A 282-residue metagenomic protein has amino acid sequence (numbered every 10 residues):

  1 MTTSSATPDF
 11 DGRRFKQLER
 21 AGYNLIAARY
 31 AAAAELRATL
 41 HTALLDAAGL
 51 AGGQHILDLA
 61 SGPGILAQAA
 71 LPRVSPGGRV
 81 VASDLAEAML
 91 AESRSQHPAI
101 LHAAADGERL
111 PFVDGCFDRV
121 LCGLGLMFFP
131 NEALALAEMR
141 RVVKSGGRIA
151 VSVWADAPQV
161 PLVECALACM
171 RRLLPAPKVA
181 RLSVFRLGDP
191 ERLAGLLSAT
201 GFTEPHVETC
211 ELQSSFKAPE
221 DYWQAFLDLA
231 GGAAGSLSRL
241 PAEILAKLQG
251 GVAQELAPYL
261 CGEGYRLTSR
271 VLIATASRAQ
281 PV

Functional and structural regions predicted by a protein language model:
T2-Q54, I65-A69, M89-E92, Q96 (+2 more regions): Conserved class I S-adenosyl-L-methionine
P8-G12, Q17-E19, L36-R37, P63-I65 (+1 more regions): Conserved Class I S-adenosyl-L-methionine
H55-L110, R119, L134: Class I SAM-dependent methyltransferase SAM/SAH-binding core
D118-E132, A155: A short SAM/SAH-binding and catalytic strip from SAM-dependent methyltransferases
A133-R148: A short glycine-rich, Lys/Arg-flanked "PGG" loop and its adjoining helix->strand segment in the class I
R148-P175: Conserved class I S-adenosyl-L-methionine
